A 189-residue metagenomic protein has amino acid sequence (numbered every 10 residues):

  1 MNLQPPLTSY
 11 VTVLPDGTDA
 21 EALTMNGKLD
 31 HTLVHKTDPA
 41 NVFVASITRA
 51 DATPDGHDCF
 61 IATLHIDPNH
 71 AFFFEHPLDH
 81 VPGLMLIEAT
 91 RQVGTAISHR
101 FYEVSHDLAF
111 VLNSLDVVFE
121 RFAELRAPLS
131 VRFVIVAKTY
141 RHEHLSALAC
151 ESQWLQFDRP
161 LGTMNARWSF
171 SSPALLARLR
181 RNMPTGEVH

Functional and structural regions predicted by a protein language model:
M1-G27, L125, V134-H189: HotDog/MaoC-like acyl-thioester-processing domains
M1-P77, L179-H189: Non-catalytic linker/capping segments at the edges of enzyme domains
V44, I61, L112-S114, A149 (+1 more regions): Hydrophobic residues on conserved beta-strands that form the core of alpha/beta folds
P54-G56, L86, A109, A123-L129 (+1 more regions): Solvent-exposed loop and beta-edge segments used for protein-protein assembly and interaction
A62-L64, V117, S152, W168: Preference for bulky hydrophobic residues occupying beta-strand positions in well-ordered beta-sheet regions
I66-P68, R121, F170-S172: Non-catalytic surface loops within mature trypsin-like serine protease
A71-F74, L78-F101: Short, well-structured hydrophobic secondary-structure segments
G94-T139: Hydrophobic beta-strand-centered segment that forms part of the acyl-chain substrate-binding groove
